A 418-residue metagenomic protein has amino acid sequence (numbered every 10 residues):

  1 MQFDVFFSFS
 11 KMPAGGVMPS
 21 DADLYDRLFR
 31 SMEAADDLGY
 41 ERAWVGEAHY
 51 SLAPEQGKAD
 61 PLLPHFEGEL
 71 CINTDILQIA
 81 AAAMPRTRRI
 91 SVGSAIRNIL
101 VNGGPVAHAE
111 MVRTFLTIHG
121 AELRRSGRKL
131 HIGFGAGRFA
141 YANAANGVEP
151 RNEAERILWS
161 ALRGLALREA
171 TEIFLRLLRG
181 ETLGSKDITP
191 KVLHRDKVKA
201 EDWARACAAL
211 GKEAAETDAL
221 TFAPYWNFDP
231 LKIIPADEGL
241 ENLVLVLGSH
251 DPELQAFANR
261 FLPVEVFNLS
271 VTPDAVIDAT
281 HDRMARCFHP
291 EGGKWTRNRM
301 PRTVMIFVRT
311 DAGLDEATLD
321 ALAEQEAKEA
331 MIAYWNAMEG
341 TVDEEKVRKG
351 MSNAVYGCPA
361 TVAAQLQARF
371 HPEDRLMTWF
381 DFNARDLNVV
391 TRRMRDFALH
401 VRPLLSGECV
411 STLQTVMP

Functional and structural regions predicted by a protein language model:
M1-R86, V416-M417: N-terminal beta1-alpha1-beta2 module of alpha/beta enzyme domains
F3-F7, A43-V45, V92-S94, R128-F134 (+4 more regions): Hydrophobic faces of well-ordered beta-strands that scaffold small-molecule active sites in alpha/beta enzyme cores
V5-F9, R151-A236, D274-D374, E408-C409 (+1 more regions): An alpha-helical appendage that flanks or caps ligand/catalytic pockets
K11-D26, I96-P105, E155-A161, G239-H250 (+2 more regions): Active-site mouth loops of central-metabolism enzymes
R27-G46, F257-F267, A368-L376: Catalytic domains of carbohydrate-active enzymes, especially glycoside hydrolases
D36-D37, A81-R89, F115-G127, N259-R260 (+2 more regions): Acidic (Asp/Glu)-rich catalytic clusters
G39, E47, A83, F174 (+4 more regions): Conserved, mostly hydrophobic/aromatic
R42-N73, G103, N143, L269-D274 (+1 more regions): Glycine-rich, proline-tolerant flexible connector loops at the mouths of alpha/beta enzymes
